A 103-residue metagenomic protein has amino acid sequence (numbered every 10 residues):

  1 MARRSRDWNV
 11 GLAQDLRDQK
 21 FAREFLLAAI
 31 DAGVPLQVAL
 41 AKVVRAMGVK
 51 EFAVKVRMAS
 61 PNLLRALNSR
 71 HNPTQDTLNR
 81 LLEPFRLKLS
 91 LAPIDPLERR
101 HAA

Functional and structural regions predicted by a protein language model:
M1-A39, E98-A103: N-terminal flexible/basic segments that precede or flank functional cores
I30, R45, N68-H71: Alpha-solenoid HEAT/Armadillo repeat architecture
A41, R45-R65: Short alpha-helical DNA-recognition segment
N68, N72, D95-A103: Long, contiguous binding/interaction regions
Q75-A92: DNA major-groove recognition helix of helix-turn-helix/homeodomain DNA-binding modules
